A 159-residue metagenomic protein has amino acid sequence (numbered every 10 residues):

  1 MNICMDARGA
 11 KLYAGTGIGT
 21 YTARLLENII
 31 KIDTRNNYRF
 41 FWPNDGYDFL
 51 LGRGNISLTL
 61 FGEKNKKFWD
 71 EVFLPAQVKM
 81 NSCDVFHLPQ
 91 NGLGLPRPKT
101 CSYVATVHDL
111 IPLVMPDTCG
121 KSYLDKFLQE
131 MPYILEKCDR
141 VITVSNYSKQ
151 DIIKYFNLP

Functional and structural regions predicted by a protein language model:
M1-P159: Carbohydrate transferase catalytic cores enriched for Leloir-type hexosyltransferases
